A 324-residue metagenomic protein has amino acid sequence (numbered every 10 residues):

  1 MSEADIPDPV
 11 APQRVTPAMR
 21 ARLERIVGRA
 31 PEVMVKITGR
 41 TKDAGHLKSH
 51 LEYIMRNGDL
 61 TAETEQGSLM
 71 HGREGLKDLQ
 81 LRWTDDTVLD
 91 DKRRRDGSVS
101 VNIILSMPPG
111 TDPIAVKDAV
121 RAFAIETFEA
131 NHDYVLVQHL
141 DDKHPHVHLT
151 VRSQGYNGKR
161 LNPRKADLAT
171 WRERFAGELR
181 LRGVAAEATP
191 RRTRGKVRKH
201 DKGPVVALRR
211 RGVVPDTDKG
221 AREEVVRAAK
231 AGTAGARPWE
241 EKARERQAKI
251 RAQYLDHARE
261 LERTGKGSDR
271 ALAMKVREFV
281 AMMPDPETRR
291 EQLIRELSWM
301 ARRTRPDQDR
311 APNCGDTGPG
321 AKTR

Functional and structural regions predicted by a protein language model:
M1-R324: N-terminal nicking endonuclease/strand-transfer module with a His-rich metal-binding environment and a catalytic Tyr
